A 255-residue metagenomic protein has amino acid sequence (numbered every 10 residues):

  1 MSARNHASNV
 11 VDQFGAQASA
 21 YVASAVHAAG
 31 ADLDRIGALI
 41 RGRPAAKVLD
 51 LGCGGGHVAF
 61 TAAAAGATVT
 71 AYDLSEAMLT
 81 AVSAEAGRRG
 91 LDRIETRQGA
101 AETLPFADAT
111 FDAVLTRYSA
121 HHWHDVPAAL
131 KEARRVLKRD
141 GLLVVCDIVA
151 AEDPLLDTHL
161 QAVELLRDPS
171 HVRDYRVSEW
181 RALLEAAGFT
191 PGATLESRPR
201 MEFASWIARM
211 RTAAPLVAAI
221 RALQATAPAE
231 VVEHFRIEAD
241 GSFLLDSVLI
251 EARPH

Functional and structural regions predicted by a protein language model:
M1-R43, H57-T61, M78-A81, R88 (+1 more regions): Conserved class I S-adenosyl-L-methionine
L49-L51, G55-T103: Class I SAM-dependent methyltransferase SAM/SAH-binding core
G55, G192-H255: Conserved Class I S-adenosyl-L-methionine
E102-A113: A short acidic, Gly/Pro-enriched loop at the edge of an enzyme's catalytic core that lines a small-molecule cofactor
D112-D125: A short SAM/SAH-binding and catalytic strip from SAM-dependent methyltransferases
P127-L142: A short glycine-rich, Lys/Arg-flanked "PGG" loop and its adjoining helix->strand segment in the class I
V144-L166: Conserved class I S-adenosyl-L-methionine
R173-A187: Short alpha-helix
